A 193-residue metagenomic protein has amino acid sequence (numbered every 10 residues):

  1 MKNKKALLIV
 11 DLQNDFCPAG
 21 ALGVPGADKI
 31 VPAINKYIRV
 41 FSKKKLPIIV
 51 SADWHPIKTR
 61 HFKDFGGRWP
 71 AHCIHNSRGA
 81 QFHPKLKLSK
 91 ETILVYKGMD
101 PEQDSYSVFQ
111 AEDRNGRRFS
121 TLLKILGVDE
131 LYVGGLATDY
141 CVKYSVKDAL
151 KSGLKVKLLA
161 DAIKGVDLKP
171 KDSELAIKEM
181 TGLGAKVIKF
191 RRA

Functional and structural regions predicted by a protein language model:
M1-M99, S120, I125, L154-K157 (+1 more regions): Active-site acidic carboxylates
I57-R60, Q103-D104, C141-V142: Short catalytic/ligand-binding loop motif for oxyanion handling, primarily in non-cytosolic enzymes, centered on
E102, L159-D161: His/Asp/Glu-enriched short active-site or ligand-binding loop at hydrolase and phosphoryl-transfer sites
E102-L126: Alpha-helical scaffold elements lining the catalytic groove of polysaccharide deacetylases
V128-Y144, A160: Glycine-rich anion-binding loop/nest that anchors nucleotide
Y140, G165-V166: Short, solvent-exposed loop/turn segments at secondary-structure junctions
V142-S152: Short Gly/Thr/Asp-enriched flexible loops that form oxyanion-binding sites at enzyme active sites
